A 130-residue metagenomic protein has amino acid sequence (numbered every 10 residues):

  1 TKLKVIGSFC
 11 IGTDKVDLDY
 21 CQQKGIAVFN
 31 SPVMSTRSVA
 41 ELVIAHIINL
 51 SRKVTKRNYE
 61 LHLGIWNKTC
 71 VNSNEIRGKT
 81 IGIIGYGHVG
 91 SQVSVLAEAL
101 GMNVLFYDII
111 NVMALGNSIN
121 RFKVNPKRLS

Functional and structural regions predicted by a protein language model:
T1-F29: An N-terminal-biased, well-structured beta-alpha scaffold segment characteristic of Rossmann-like dinucleotide-binding
G12-K15, N30, M34, T80 (+1 more regions): Residue-level detector of alpha-helix initiation sites
A27, N49, K53, N103: Residue-level detector of anion-binding/catalytic polar loops
A27-V33, F122-N125: Short beta-strand elements at the ligand-binding edges of bilobed clamshell
P32-T80, V95: Phosphate-binding beta-alpha-beta segment of Rossmann-like dinucleotide-binding domains, i.e., the NAD(P)
T69-S130: Rossmann-like dinucleotide/phosphate-binding beta-alpha-beta segment
